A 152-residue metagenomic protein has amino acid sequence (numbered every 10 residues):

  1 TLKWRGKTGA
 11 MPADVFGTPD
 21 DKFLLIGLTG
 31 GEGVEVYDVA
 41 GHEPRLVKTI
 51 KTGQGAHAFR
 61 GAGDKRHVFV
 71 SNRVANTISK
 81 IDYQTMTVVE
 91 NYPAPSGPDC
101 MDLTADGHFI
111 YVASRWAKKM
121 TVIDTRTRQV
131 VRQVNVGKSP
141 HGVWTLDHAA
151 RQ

Functional and structural regions predicted by a protein language model:
T1-Q152: Predominantly soluble domains enriched in secretory-pathway, periplasmic, or organellar proteins
